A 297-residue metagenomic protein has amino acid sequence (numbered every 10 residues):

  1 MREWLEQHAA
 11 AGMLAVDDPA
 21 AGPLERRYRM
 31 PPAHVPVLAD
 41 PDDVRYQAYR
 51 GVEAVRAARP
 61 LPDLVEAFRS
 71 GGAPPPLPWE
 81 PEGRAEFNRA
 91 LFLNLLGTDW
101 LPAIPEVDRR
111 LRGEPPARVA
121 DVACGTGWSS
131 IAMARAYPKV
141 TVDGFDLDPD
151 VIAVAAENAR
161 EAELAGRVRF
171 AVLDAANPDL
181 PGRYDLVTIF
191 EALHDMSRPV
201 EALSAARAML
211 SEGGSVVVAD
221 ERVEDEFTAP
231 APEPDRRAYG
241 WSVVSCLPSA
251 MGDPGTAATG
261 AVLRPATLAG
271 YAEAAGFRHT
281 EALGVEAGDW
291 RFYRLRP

Functional and structural regions predicted by a protein language model:
Q7-P116: Conserved Class I S-adenosyl-L-methionine-dependent methyltransferase catalytic core
E114-G125: Conserved class I S-adenosyl-L-methionine
R118-A120, S130-A176: Class I SAM-dependent methyltransferase SAM/SAH-binding core
L173-V187: A short acidic, Gly/Pro-enriched loop at the edge of an enzyme's catalytic core that lines a small-molecule cofactor
D185-P199: A short SAM/SAH-binding and catalytic strip from SAM-dependent methyltransferases
V200-E212: A short glycine-rich, Lys/Arg-flanked "PGG" loop and its adjoining helix->strand segment in the class I
A219-A275, E281: C-terminal alpha-helical "lid/dimerization" subdomain adjacent to the S-adenosyl-L-methionine
G276-P297: Core SAM-dependent methyltransferase catalytic element
